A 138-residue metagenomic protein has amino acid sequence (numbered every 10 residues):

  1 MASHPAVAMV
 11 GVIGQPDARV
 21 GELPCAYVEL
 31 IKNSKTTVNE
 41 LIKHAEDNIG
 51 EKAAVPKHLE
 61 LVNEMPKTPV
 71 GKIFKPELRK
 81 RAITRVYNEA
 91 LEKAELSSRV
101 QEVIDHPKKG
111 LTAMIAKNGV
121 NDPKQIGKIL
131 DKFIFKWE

Functional and structural regions predicted by a protein language model:
M1-V10: Short acidic amphipathic segments
M9-D17, C25-K32, V38-E138: Conserved C-terminal "lid"/linker of ANL adenylate-forming enzymes
E22: Glycine/proline-rich active-site loop of Rossmann-fold NAD(P)-dependent oxidoreductases
